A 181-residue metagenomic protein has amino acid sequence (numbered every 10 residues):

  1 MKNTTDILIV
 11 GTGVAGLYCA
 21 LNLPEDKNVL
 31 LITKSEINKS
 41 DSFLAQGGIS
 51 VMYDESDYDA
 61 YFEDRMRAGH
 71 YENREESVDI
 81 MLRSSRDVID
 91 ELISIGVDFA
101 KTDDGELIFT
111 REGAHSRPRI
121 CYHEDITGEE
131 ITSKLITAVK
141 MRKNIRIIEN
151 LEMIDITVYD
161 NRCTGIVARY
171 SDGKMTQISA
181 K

Functional and structural regions predicted by a protein language model:
M1, L30, I148-N150: Short Pro/Gly-enriched beta-strand edge/turn motifs at strand-loop
K2, L8-A15, N38-I49: Conserved N-terminal glycine/acidic-rich loop preference
K2-T5, G173-K181: Core beta-strand elements of the Rossmann-like FAD/NAD(P) dinucleotide-binding domain in flavoenzyme oxidoreductases
I7-L31: N-terminal Rossmann-like FAD-binding beta1-loop-alpha1 element of flavoenzymes
K27-I37, S179-K181: Short, hydrophobic/aliphatic alpha-helical segments
I37-T164, A168-Y170: Conserved N-terminal/central alpha/beta ligand/cofactor-binding core
